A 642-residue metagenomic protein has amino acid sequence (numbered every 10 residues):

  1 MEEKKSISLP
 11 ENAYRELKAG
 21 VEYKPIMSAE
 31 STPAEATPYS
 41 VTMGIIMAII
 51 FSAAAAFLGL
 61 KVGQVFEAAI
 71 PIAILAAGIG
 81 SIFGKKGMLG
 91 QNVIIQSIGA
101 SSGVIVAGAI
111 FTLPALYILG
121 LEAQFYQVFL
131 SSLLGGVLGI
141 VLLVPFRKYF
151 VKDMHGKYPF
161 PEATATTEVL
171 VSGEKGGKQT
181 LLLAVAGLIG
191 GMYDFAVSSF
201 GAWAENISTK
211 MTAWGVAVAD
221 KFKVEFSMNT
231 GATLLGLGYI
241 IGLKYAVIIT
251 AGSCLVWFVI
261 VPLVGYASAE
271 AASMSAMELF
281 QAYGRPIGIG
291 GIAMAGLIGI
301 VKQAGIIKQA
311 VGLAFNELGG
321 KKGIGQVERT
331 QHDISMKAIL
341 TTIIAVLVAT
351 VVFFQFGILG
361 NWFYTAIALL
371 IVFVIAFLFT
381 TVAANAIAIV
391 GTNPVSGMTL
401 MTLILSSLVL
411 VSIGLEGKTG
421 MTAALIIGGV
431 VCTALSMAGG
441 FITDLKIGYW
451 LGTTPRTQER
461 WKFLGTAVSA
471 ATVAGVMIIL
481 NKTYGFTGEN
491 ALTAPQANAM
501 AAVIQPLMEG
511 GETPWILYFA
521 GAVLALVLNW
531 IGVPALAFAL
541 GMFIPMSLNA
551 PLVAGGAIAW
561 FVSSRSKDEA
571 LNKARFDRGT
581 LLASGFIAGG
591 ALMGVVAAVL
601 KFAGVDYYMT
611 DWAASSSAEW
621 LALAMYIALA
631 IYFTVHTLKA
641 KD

Functional and structural regions predicted by a protein language model:
M1-D642: Alpha-helical multipass membrane-protein architecture
